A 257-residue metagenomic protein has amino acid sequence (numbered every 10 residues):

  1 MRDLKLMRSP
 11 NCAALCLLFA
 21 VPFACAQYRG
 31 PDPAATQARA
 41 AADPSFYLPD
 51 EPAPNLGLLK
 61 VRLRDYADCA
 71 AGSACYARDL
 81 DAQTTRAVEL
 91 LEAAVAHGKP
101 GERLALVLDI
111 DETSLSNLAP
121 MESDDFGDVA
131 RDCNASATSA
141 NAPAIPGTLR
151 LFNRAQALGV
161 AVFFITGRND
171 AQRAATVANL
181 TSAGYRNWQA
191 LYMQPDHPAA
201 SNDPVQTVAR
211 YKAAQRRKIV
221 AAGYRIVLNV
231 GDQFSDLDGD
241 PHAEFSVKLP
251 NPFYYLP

Functional and structural regions predicted by a protein language model:
R2-A14: Bacterial N-terminal signal peptides that target proteins for export
C25-L108: Non-catalytic pre-domain segments flanking phosphatase-related domains
Y28-Q37, P54, V160, N169 (+1 more regions): C-terminal cap/substrate-recognition subdomain and adjoining C-terminal extension of metal-dependent phosphatase-like
D68-L80, N134-A142, F163-N169, S201-Q206: Second-shell loop/turn segments in exported
A105-N117: Asp-based phosphoryl-transfer active-site loop
S116, M121-A144: Metal-dependent phosphoesterase signature
C133-F163, D170-T176: Short, acidic loop-to-helix structural element flanking the phosphoryl-transfer center in phosphate-processing enzymes
